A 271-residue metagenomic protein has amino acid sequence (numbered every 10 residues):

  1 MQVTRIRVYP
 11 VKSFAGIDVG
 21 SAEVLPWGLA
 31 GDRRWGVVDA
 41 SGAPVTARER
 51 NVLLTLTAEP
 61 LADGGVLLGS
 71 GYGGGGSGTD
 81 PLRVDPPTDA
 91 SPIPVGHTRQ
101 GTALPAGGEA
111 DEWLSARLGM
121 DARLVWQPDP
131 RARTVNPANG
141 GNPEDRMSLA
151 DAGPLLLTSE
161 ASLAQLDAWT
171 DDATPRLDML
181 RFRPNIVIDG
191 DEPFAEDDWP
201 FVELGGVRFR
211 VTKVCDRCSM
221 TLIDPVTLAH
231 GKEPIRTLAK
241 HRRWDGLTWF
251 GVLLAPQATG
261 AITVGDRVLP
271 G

Functional and structural regions predicted by a protein language model:
M1-G271: Metal-cofactor-dependent catalytic cores
